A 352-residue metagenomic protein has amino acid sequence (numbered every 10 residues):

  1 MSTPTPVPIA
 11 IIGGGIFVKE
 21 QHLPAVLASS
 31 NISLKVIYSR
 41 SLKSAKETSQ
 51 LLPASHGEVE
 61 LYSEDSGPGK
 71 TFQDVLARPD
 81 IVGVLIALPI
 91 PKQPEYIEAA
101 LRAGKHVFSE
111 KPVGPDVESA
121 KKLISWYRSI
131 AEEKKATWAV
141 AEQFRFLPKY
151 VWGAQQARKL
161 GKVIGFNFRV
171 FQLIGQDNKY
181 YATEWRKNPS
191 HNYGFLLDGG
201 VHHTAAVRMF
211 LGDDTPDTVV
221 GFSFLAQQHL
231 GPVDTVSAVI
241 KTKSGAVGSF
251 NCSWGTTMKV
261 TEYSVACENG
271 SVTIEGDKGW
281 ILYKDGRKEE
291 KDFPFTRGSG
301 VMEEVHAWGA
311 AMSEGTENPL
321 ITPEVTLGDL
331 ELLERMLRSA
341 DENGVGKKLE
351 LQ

Functional and structural regions predicted by a protein language model:
M1-H56: N-terminal Rossmann-like dinucleotide-binding module
S2, N31, L52-S55, G83-L85 (+3 more regions): C-terminal helix-rich "cap/oligomerization" subdomain common to oxidoreductases
T3, T204-K278, M302-E317, R335-M336 (+1 more regions): Contiguous beta-strand/loop segments that form the cofactor/metal-binding neighborhood of enzyme cores
F17, R40, P294-H306, I321-E324: Active-site loop of classical SDR/Rossmann-like NAD(P)-dependent oxidoreductases, centered on the catalytic Tyr-X3-Lys
K43-L76: Conserved N-terminal Rossmann-fold NAD(P) cofactor-binding segment
V82-G83, P89-Q143: Beta-strand-loop-alpha-helix segment that lines the small-molecule cofactor/substrate pocket of alpha/beta enzymes
A87-L88, V170, C252: Glycine-rich, N-terminal phosphate-binding loop of Rossmann-like dinucleotide-binding domains
K134-A136, F144-F222, A226-H229, N343: Predominantly a Rossmann-like dinucleotide-binding segment in NAD(P)-dependent oxidoreductases
